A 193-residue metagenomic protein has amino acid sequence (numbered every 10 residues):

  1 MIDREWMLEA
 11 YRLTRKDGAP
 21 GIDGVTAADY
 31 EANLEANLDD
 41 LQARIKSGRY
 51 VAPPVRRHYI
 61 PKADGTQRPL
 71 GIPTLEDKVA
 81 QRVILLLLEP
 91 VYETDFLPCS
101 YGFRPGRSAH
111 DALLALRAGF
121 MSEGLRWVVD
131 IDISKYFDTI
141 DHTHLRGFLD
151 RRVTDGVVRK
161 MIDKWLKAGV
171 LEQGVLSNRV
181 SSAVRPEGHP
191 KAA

Functional and structural regions predicted by a protein language model:
M1-E5, K78, P90-V91, T139 (+2 more regions): Residues at alpha-helix boundaries and the short loops/turns that link adjacent helices
M1-S47: Surface-exposed loop/turn segments and immediately adjacent short secondary-structure elements within folded domains
I2-G18, V55-Y59, L85-V91, V170-Q173: Short, compositionally biased low-complexity segments
E5-L8, G24, A28, D39 (+6 more regions): Non-catalytic, well-ordered alpha-helical scaffold segments
P20, V25, Q67, I131 (+1 more regions): Single, functionally critical "micro-switch" positions that shape active/binding sites and transmembrane helices
N37, R44-Y59, A63, D95-A193: Conserved polymerase palm-domain catalytic core
Q67-F96, A183-A193: Conserved pre-motif C helix in the palm subdomain of viral-like polymerases
